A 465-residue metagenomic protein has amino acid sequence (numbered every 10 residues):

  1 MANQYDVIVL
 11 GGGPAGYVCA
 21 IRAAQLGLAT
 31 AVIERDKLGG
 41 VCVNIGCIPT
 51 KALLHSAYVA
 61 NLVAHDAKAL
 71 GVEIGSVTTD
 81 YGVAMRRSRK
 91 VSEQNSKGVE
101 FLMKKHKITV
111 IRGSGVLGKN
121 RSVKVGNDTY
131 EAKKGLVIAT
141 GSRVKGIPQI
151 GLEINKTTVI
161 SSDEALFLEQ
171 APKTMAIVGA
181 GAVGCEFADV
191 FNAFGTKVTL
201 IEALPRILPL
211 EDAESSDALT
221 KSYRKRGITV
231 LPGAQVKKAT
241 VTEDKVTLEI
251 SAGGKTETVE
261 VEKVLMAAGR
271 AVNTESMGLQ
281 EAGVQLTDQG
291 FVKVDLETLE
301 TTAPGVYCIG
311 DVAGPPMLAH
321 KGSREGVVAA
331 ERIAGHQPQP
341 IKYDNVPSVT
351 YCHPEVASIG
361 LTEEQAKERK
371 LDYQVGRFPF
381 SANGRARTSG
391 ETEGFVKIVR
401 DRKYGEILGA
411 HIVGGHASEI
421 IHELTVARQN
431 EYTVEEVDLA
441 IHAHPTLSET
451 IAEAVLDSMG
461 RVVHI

Functional and structural regions predicted by a protein language model:
A2-G13, A171-G181: Beta1/beta-strand and adjacent pyrophosphate-binding region of the FAD-binding site in flavoprotein oxidoreductases
A2-Y5, I21-L28, I33-A171, T199 (+8 more regions): Glycine-rich flavin
I8-G12, V18-D36, V41, I48 (+4 more regions): Flexible, glycine-rich terminal cap/loop adjacent to redox cofactors in electron-transfer oxidoreductases
I8-L10, G115, E131-G141, V178 (+3 more regions): Short hydrophobic core segments
G16-Y17, G184-C185: N-terminal Rossmann-fold NAD(P) dinucleotide-binding loop
A20, A24, A188, N192-A193: Gly/Ala-rich phosphate-binding loop of Rossmann-like dinucleotide-binding domains, activating on the conserved
I48, V116, S122, K255 (+6 more regions): Residue-level signal for well-ordered, solvent-exposed loop/turn and beta-edge residues enriched in charged/polar side
E153-P172, T258-G335: FAD-site-proximal beta/loop scaffold in flavoenzymes
